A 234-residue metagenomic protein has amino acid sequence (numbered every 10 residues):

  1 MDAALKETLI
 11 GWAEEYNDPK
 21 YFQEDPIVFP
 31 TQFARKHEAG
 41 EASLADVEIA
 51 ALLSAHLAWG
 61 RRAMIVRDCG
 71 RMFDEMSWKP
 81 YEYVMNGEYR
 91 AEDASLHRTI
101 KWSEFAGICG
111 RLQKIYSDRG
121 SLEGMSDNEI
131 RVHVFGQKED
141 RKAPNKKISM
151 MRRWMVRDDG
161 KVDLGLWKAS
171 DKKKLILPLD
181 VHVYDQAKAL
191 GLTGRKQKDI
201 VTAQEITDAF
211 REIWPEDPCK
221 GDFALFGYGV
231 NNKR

Functional and structural regions predicted by a protein language model:
M1-R234: HhH-family (HhH-GPD) DNA N-glycosylase catalytic core used in base-excision repair
